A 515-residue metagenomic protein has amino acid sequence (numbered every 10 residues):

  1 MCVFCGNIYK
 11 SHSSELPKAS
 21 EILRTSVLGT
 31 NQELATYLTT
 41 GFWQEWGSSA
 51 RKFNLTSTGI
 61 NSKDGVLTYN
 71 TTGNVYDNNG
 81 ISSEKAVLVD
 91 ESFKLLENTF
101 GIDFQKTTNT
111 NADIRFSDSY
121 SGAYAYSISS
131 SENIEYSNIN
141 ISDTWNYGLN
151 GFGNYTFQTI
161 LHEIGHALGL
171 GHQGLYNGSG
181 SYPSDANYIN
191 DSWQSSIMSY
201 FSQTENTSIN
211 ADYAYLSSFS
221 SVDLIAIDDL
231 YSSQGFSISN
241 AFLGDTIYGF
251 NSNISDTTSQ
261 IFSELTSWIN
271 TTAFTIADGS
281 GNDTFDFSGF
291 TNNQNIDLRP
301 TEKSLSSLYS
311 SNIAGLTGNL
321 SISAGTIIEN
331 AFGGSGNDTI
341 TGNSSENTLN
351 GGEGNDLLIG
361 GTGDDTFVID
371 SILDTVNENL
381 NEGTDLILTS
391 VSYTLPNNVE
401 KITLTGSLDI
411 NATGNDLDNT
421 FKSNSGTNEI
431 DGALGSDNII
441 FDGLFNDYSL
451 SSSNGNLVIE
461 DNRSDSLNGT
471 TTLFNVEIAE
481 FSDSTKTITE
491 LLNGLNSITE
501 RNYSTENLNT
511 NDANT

Functional and structural regions predicted by a protein language model:
M1-I81: Disordered inhibitory propeptide/activation segment of secreted metzincin zinc metalloprotease zymogens, centered on
V3-G6, G65-G80, T107-G153, F157 (+6 more regions): Glycine- and aspartate-rich repeat motifs characteristic of hemolysin/RTX-like Ca2+-binding segments in secreted
I81-Q105: A short alpha-helix/helix-coil micro-patch that ends at or immediately precedes a cysteine
V87-E91, F152-E163: Short alpha-helical catalytic segment bearing the HExxH-like zincin motif of zinc-dependent metalloproteases
D90-F93, E97, L161, L224-Y231: Non-transmembrane alpha-helical segments in soluble domains of secreted/periplasmic/extracellular proteins
L96, Q158-L175, M198: Active-site recognition of the HExxH zinc-binding catalytic motif
G165, L170, M198, S218-G235 (+1 more regions): Extended catalytic-interface subdomain
H172-I197: Post-HEXXH active-site segment of zinc metalloproteases
